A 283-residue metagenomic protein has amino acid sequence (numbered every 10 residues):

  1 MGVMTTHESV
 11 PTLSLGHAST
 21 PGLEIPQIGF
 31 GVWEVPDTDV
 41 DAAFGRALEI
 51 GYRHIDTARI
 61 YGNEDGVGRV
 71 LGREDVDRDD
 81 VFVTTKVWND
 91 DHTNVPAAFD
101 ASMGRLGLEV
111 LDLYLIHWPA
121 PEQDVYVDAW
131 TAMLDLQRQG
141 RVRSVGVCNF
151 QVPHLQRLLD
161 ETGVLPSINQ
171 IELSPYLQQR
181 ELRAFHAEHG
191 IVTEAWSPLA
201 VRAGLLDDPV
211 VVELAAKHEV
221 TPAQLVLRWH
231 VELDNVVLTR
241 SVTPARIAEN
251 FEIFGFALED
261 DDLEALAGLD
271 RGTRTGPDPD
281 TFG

Functional and structural regions predicted by a protein language model:
M1-V81, A132, A265, T281-F282: N-terminal binding-site loop/beta-alpha segment at the start of enzyme catalytic domains that lines or forms
T6-L15, D65, L71-G72, A97-A101 (+2 more regions): Alpha-helical scaffolding within the catalytic cores of extracellular/periplasmic polymer-degrading hydrolases
G22, P96-I116, D135-Q139, D160-E161: CE4/NodB-like, metal-dependent polysaccharide N-deacetylase domain that modifies extracellular/periplasmic N-acetylated
V35-T38, A58-G66, W88-V95, P121-D124 (+2 more regions): Acidic-and-aromatic substrate-binding clefts and catalytic sites of carbohydrate-active enzymes
P36-A47, H92-L106, L155, Q178: Short, acidic/polar
Y52, L108-L111, V142, P166: A structural motif
R78-D91, D112-P119, N149, L173: A short, structured active-site edge motif that brings together acidic residues
P119-G283: Beta/alpha (TIM)-barrel catalytic core signal, keyed to glycine-rich beta->alpha loops juxtaposed to Asp/Glu that bind
